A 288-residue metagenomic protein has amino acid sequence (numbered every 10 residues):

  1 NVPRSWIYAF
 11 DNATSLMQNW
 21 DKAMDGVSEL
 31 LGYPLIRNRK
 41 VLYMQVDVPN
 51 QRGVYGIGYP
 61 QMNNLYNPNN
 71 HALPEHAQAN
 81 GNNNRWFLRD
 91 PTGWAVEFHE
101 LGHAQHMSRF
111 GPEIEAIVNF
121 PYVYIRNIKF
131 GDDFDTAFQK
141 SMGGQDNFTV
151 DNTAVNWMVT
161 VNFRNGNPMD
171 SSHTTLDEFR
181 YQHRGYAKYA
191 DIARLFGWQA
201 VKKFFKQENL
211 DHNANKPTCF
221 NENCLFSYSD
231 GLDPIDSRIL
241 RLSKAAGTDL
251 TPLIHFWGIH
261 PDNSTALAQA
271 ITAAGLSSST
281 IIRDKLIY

Functional and structural regions predicted by a protein language model:
N1-R194: Catalytic cores of extracellular degradative/oxidative enzymes
N19, A23-G26, L30, Q207 (+4 more regions): Residues that form generic nucleotide/phosphate-binding pockets
M44-N50, N209-D211, L276-S278: Amphipathic alpha-helical surface "interface" segments used for docking/oligomerization or membrane association within
P112, A116, Q199-K203, P252: Short, solvent-exposed positions on alpha-helices
Y124-I125, A154-A245, D249: Active-site neighborhood of glycoside hydrolase catalytic domains
K129, H212, D262-S264: A short hydrophobic/aromatic micro-motif that marks alpha-helical segments and, especially, helix-coil
D133-Q145, Q199-A214, F256: Short alpha-helical "patches" and their helix-cap loops
C224-Y288: Beta/coil-rich, acidic/histidine-enriched accessory regions frequently appended to metallopeptidases
